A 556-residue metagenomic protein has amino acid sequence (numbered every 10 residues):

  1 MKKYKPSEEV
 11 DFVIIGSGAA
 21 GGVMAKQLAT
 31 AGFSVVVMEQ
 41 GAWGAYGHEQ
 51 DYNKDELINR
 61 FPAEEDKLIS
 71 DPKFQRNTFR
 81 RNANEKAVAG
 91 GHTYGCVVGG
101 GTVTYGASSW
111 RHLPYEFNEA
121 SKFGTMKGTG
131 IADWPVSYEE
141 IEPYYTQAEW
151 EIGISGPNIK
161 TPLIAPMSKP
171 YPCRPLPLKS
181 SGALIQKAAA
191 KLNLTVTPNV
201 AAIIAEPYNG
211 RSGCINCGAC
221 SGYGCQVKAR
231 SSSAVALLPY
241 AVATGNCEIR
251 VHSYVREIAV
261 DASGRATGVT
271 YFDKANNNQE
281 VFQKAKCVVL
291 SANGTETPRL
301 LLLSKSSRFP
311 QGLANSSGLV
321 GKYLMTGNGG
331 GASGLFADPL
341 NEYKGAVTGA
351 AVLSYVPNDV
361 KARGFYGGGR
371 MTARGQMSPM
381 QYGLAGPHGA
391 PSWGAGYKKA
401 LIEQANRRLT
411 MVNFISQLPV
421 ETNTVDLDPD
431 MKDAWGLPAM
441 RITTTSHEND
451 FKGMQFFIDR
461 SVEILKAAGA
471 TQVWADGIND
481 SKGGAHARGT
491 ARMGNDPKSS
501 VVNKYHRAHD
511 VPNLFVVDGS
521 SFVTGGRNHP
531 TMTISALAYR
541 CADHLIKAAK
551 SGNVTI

Functional and structural regions predicted by a protein language model:
Y4-A20: Beta1/beta-strand and adjacent pyrophosphate-binding region of the FAD-binding site in flavoprotein oxidoreductases
G18-A19, T295, S521: Residue-level detector of alpha-helix initiation sites
Q27-T30, S34-D55, T244, S253 (+5 more regions): Glycine-rich loop(s) and the adjacent beta-strand/alpha-helix scaffold that form part
A42-D66, G95-S108: Conserved N-terminal glycine-rich FAD pyrophosphate-binding loop of Rossmann-like flavoproteins
F61-D71, R76, R81, E85-V88 (+3 more regions): Conserved redox-cofactor binding core of oxidoreductases
N77, P198-A205, G213-C220, R256-V260 (+4 more regions): A glycine-rich dinucleotide-binding beta-alpha-beta segment and adjacent secondary-structure elements that constitute
T78-G101, Y105, W110-R111, E116 (+6 more regions): FAD cofactor-binding and catalytic pocket of flavoenzymes
T524-A542: A conserved FAD-binding loop/helix module that cradles the flavin
